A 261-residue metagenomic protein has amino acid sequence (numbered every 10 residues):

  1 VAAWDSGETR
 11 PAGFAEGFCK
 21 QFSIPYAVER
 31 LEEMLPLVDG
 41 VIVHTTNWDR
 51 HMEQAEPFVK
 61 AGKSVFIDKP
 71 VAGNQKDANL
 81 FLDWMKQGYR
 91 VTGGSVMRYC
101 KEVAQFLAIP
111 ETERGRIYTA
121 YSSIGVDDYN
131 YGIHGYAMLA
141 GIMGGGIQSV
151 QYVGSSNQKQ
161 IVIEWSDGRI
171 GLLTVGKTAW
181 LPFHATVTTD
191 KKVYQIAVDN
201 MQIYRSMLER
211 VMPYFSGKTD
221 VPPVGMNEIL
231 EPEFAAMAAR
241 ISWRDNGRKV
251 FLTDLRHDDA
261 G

Functional and structural regions predicted by a protein language model:
V1-A61, K86-Q87, G145-G146, K159 (+4 more regions): N-terminal glycine-/serine-/threonine-rich beta1-alpha1-beta2 phosphate-ribose binding loop of Rossmann-like
V1-T9, Q21, T112, G141 (+8 more regions): Secretory/organelle targeting and membrane-embedding segments
S6, A12, G17, K192-G261: C-terminal helical cap and adjacent loop that interface with cofactors, partners, or active-site loops
H44-T45, D68, T189: Short, well-ordered coil/turn residues at beta-beta hairpins and beta-strand->alpha-helix junctions within
T46-D49, V71-A72, M97-Y99, G154-S156 (+1 more regions): Short beta->alpha connector loops
S64-F66, V71-Y129: A contiguous active-site-proximal alpha/beta segment in oxidoreductase catalytic domains
G115-L181, N227-F234: Rossmann-like dinucleotide-binding domain that binds NAD(P)(H)
K159-Y214: C-terminal substrate-binding/catalytic lobe of Rossmann-fold NAD(P)-dependent oxidoreductases
